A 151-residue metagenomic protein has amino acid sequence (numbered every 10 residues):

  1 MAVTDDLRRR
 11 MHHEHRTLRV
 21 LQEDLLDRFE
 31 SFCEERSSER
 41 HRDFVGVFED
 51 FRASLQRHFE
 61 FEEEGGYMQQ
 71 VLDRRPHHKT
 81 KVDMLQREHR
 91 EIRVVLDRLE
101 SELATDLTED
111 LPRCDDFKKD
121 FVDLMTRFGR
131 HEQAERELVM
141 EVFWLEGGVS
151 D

Functional and structural regions predicted by a protein language model:
M1-D151: Small-residue-biased structural context
